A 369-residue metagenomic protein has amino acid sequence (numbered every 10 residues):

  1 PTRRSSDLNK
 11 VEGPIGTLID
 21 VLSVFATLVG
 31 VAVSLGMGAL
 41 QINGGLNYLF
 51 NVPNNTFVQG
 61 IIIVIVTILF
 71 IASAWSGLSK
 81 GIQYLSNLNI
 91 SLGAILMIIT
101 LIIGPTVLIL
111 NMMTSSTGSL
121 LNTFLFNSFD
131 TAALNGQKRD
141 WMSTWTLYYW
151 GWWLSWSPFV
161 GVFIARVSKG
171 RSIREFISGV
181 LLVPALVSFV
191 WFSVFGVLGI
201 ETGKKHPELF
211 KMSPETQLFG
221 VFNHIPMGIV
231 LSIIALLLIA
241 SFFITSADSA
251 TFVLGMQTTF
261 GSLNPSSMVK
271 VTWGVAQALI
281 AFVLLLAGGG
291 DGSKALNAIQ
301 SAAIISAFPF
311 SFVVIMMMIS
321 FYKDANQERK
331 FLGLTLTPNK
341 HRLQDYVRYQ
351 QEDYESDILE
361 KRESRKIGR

Functional and structural regions predicted by a protein language model:
P1-S5: Short, small-residue-biased leader/transition segments that mark boundaries at the very start of proteins
V11-R171, S178, V183-I233, L238-A240 (+1 more regions): Membrane-embedded translocation segments of transport machinery
T27, W150-G151, S267-A276: Select subsegments of transmembrane alpha-helices in polytopic membrane proteins, especially boundary-proximal
L78-G81, I164-R174, S249-M268, G292-A295 (+1 more regions): Alpha-helical transmembrane segments
G93-G104, V187-V197, I234-M256, W273-Q277 (+1 more regions): Hydrophobic alpha-helical segments of multi-pass membrane transport proteins
E201-K204, A325-T337: Short, Lys/Arg-enriched, Gly/Pro-containing loop segments at transmembrane-helix junctions of multi-pass membrane
L285-I305: Extracellular/periplasmic helix-loop-helix junctions in multi-pass membrane proteins
T335-R369: Long, low-complexity, intrinsically disordered cytosolic termini of multi-pass membrane proteins
